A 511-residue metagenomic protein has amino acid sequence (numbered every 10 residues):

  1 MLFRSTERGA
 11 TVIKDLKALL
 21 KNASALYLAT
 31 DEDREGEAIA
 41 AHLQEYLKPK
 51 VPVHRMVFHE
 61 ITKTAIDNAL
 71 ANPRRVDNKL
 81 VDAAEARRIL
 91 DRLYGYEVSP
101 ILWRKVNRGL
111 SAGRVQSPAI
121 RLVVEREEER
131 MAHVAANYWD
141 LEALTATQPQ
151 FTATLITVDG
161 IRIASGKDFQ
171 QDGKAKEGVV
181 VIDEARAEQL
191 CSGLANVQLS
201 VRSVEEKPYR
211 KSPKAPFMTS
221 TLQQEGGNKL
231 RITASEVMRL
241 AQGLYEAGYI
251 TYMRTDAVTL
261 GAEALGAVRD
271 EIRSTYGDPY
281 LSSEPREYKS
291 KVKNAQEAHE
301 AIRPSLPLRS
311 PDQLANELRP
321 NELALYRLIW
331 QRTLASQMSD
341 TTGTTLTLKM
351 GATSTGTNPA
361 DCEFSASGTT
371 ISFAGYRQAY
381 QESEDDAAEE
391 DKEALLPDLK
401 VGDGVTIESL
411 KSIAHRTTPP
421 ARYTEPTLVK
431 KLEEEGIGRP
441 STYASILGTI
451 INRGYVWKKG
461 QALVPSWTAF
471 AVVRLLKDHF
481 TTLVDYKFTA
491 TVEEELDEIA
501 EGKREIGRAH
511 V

Functional and structural regions predicted by a protein language model:
M1-L2, A509-V511: Conserved small/polar residues in nucleotide/adenosyl-binding loops
M1-R88, E97, F169, G178-V181 (+2 more regions): Intrinsically disordered, low-complexity regulatory segments
F3-R8, R114-Q242, G277-S283, K291-K293 (+1 more regions): Long, highly charged, low-complexity internal segments
D15, L19, A38-Y46, A65-A69 (+10 more regions): Alpha-helical scaffold elements adjacent to nucleotide-binding pockets in ATP/GTP-utilizing enzyme cores
I61-T145, E206-R210, S412: C-terminal or mid-to-C-terminal helical accessory/interaction module adjacent to the motor/catalytic core
A86-V98, V115-P118, A143-T147, Y209-T221 (+6 more regions): Core structural elements
T251-T275, S445-L483: Accessory beta->alpha helical hairpin/"wing" motif in late/C-terminal subdomains of nucleic-acid enzymes
L281-I302, T482-R508: Leucine-rich, amphipathic alpha-helical/linker segments
